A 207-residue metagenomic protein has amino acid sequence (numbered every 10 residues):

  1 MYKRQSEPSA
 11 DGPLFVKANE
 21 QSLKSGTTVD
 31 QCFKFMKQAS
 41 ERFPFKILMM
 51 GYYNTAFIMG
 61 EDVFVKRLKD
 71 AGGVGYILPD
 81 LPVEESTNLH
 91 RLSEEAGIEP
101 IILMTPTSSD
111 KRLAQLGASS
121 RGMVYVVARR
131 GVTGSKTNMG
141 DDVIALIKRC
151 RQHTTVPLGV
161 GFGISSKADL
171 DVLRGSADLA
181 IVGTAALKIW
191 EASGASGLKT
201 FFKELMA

Functional and structural regions predicted by a protein language model:
M1-Q5: Conserved small/polar residues in nucleotide/adenosyl-binding loops
S6, Y52-T55, L81, L103-T107 (+3 more regions): Active-site beta-loop-alpha junctions enriched in small/polar residues
E7-F15, K24-K37, A56-D62, L78-A96 (+4 more regions): Active-site-adjacent beta->alpha loops and helix N-cap segments on the catalytic face of soluble alpha/beta enzymes
R42-I77: Hydrophobic alpha-helical segments and helix pairs
R42-Y52, S93-L103, R151-F162: Short beta-strand/loop segments at the ligand-binding rim of alpha/beta enzyme cores
K46-G51, M123-R130, T184: Short beta-strands and strand-loop turn motifs
L68-V74, E94-I101, A118-V124, G175-A180: Glycine-enriched alpha-helix->loop->beta-strand junction motifs that scaffold or abut catalytic
S108-A118, H153, V160, I164-A180: Catalytic cores of alpha/beta
